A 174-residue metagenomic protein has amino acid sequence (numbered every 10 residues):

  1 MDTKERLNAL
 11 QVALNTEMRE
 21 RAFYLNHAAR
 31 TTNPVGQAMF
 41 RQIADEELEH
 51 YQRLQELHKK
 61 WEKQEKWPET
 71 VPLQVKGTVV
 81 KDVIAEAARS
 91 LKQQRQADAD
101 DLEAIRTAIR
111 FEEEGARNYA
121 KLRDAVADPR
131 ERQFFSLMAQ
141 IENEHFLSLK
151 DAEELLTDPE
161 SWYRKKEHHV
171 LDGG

Functional and structural regions predicted by a protein language model:
M1-G174: Non-heme di-metal
